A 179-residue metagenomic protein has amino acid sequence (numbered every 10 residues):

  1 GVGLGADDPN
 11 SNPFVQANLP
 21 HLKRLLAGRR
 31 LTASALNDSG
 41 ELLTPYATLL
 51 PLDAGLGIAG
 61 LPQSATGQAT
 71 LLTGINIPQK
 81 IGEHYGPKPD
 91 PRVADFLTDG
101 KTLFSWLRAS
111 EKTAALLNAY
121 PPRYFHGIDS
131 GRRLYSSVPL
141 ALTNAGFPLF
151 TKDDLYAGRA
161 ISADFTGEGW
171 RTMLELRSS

Functional and structural regions predicted by a protein language model:
G1-T44: Active-site-proximal N-terminal segment of extracellular/periplasmic enzymes that hydrolyze or transfer
V2, N12, A54, A69-T70: Flexible, active-site-adjacent loop/turn segments at secondary-structure boundaries
E41-T44, P51, G57-S179: His/Asp/Glu-rich, glycine-adjacent segments that coordinate divalent cations and/or stabilize oxyanion chemistry on
